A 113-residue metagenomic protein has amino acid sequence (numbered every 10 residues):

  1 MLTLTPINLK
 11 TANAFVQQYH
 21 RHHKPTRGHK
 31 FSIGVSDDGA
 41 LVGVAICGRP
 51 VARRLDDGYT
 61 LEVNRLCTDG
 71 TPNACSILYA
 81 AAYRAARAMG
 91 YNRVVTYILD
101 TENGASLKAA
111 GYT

Functional and structural regions predicted by a protein language model:
M1-R27: Short amphipathic alpha-helix that is part of the acyltransferase structural core
P6, G48-T113: Acyl-donor binding region in acyl/amide transferases
V16, H29-A45: Conserved beta-hairpin
K24-T26, V35, A85-A88: Short, conserved, surface-exposed binding loops centered on an aromatic residue
R27-G28, G58: A generic fold-level signal
